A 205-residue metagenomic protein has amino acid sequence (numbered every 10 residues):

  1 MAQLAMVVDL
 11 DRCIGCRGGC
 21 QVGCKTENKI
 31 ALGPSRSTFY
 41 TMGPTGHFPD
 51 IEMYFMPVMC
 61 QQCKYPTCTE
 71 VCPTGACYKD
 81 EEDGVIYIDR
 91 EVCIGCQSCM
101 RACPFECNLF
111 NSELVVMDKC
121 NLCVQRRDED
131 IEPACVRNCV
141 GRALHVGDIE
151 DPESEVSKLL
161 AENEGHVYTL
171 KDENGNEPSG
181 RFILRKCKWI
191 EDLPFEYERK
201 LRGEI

Functional and structural regions predicted by a protein language model:
M1-I205: Non-ligating segments of multi-cofactor redox enzymes
